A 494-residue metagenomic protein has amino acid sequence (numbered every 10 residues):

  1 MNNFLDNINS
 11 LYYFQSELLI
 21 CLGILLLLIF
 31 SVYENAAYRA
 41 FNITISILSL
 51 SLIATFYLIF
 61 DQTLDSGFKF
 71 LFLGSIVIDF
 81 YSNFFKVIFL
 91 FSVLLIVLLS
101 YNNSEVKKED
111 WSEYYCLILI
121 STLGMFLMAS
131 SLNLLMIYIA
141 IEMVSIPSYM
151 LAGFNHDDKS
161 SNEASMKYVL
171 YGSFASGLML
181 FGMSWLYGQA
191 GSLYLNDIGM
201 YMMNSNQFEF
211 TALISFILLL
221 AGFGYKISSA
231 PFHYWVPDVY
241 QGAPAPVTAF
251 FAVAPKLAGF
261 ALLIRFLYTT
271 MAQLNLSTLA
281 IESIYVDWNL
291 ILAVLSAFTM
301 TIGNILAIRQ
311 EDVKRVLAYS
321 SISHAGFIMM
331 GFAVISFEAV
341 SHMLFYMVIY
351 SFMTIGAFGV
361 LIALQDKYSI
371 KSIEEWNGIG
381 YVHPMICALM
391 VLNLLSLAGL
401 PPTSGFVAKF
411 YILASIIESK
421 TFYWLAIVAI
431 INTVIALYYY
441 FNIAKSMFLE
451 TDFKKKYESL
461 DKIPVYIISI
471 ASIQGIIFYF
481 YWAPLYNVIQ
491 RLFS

Functional and structural regions predicted by a protein language model:
M1-S494: Alpha-helical transmembrane segments of multi-pass membrane proteins predominantly involved in bioenergetics
